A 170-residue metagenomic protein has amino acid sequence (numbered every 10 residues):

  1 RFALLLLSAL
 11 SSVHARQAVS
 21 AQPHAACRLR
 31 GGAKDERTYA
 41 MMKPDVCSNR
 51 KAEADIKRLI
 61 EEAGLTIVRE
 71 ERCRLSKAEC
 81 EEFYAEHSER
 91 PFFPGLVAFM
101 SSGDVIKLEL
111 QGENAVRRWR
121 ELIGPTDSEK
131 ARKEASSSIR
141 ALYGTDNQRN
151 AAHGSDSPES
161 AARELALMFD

Functional and structural regions predicted by a protein language model:
R1-A21: N-terminal chloroplast transit peptides
A18-V19, P23-D170: Non-catalytic terminal and connector segments of soluble metabolic enzymes
